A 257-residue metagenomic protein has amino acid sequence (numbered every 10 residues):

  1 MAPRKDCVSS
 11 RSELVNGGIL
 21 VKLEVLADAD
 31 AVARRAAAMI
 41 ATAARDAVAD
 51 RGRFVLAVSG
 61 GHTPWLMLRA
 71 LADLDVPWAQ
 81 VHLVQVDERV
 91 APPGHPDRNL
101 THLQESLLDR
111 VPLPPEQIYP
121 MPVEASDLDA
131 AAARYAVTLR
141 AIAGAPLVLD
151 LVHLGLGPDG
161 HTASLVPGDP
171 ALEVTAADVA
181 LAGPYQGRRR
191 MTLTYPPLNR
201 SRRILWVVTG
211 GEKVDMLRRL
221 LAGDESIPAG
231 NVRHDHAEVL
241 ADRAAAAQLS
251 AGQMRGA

Functional and structural regions predicted by a protein language model:
E13-L56: N-terminal glycine-/serine-/threonine-rich phosphate-binding loop
A49-A72: Glycine-rich N-terminal segment of FAD-binding domains in flavoprotein oxidoreductases, spanning the beta-loop-helix
V58-T63, L154-P158, T209: Glycine-rich beta-strand-to-loop/alpha-helix junction loops that act as flexible
A70-W78, T101, E105, P167-T175: A glycine- and small-aliphatic-rich helix-loop capping segment at beta-alpha/alpha-beta transitions that lines
A79-H153: Ligand-binding beta-strand-loop-alpha-helix segment within the catalytic cores of soluble metabolic enzymes
L151-P196: Class I SAM-dependent methyltransferase SAM-binding "motif I" and its flanking Rossmann-like core
L198-A257: C-terminal functional extensions of proteins
